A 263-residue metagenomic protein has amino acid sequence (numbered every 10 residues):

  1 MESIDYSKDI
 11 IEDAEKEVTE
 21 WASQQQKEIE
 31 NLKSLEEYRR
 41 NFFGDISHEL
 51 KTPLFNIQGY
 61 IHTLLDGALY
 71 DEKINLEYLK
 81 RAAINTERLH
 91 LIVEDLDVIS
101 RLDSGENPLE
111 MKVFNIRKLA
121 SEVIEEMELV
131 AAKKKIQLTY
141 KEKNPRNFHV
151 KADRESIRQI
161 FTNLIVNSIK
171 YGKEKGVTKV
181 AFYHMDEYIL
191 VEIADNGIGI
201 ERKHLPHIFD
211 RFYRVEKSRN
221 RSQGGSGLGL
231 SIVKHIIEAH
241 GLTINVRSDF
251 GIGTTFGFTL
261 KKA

Functional and structural regions predicted by a protein language model:
I84-I92: Short alpha-helical segment of the dimerization/phosphotransfer core of two-component systems
S104-L109, N147-A152: Conserved micro-motifs of the catalytic ATP-binding
E110-E125, L138-T139: A conserved beta-strand-to-alpha-helix junction within the catalytic ATP-binding
S168-I169: Short helix-loop "hinge" at the ATP-lid/N-box region of the Bergerat-fold HATPase_c
K175-E187: Short beta-strand/loop element within the Bergerat-fold HATPase_c
I200-R214: Short conserved segment of the HATPase_c
G241-L242: Conserved glycine-rich
